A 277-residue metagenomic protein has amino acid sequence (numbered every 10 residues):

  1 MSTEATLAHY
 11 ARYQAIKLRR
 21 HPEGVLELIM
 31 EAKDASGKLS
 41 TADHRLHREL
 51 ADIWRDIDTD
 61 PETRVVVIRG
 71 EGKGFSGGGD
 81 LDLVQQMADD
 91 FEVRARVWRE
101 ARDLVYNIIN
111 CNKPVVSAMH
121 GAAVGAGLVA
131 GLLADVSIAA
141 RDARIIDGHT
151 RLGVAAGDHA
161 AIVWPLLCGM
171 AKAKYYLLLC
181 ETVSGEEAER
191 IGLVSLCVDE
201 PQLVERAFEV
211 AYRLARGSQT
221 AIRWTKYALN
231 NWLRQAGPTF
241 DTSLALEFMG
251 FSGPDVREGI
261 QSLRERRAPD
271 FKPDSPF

Functional and structural regions predicted by a protein language model:
M1-R69, Y106: Conserved CoA-thioester-binding segment of acyl-CoA-metabolizing enzymes
S2-E31, E181-A215, R223-R234, G259-F277: Amphipathic alpha-helical segments at domain termini/boundaries
M30-D34, A88, M119, G192: Short, histidine-centered active-site or binding-site loop motifs used for metal coordination, general acid-base
D34, A42-R45, G70-L104, A123 (+1 more regions): Glycine- (often His-adjacent) and acidic-residue-rich active-site loop that binds/positions the CoA thioester
Y106-I222, G253, R257-Q261, R267: Crotonase-fold acyl-CoA enzyme core
Y176-L177, A228, W232, A245-F251: Helix-loop "lid/cap" segments that line or gate small-molecule binding pockets
